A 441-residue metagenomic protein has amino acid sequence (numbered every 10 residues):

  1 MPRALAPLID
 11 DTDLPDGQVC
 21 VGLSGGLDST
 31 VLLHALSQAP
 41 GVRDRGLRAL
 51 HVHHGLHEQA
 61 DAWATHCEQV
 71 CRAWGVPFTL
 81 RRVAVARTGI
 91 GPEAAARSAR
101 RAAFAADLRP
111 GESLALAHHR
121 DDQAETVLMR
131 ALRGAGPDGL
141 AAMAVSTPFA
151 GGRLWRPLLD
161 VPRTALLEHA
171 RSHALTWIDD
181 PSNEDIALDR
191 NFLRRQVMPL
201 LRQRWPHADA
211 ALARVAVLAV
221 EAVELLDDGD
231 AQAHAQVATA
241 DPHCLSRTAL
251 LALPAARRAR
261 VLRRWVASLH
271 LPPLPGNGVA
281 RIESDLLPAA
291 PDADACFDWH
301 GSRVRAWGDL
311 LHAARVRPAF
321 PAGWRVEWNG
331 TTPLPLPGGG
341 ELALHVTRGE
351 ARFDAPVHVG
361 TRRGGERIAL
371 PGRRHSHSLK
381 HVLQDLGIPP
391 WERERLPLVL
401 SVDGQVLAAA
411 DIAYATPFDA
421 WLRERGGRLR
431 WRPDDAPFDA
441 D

Functional and structural regions predicted by a protein language model:
M1-R204, D228: Core alpha/beta nucleotide-donor-binding catalytic domains of modification enzymes
P2-D28, G46-R48, H54, V83-V85 (+3 more regions): AMP-forming adenylation/ATP pyrophosphatase catalytic core
N183-R190, A211-V220: Internal, active-site/partner-interface "lid" segment
W205, D209-A210: Extended ligand-binding regions for polar small-molecule ligands
